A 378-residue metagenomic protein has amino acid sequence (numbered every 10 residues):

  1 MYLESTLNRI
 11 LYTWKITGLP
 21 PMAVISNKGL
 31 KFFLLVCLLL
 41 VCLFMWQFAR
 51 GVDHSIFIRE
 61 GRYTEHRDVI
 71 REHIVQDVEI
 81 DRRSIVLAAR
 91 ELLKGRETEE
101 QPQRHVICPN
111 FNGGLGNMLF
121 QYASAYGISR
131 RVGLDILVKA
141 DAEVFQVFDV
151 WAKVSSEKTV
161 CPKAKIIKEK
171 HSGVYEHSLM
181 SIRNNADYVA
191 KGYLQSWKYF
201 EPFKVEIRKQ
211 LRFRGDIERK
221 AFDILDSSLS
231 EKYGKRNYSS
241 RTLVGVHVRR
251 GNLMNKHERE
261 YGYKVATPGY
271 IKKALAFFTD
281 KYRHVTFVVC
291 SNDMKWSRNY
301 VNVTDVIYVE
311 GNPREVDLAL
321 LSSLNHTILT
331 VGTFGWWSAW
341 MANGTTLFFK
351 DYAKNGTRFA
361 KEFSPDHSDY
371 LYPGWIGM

Functional and structural regions predicted by a protein language model:
Y2-D68: N-terminal signal-anchor transmembrane helix specifying type II single-pass membrane topology of secretory-pathway
A23, C42, W46, S55-C108: Extracellular/lumenal mucin-like low-complexity stalks
K31-V41, W46, T357-M378: Leloir-type glycosyltransferase catalytic cores
D77-H105, D141-Y282, L371-G374, M378: Secretory-pathway luminal glycosyltransferase catalytic domains
F111-F120: A short, glycine/small-residue-rich beta-strand->loop->alpha-helix junction that serves as a flexible
G113-G114, D141-Q146, Q195, R249-L253 (+5 more regions): Short, solvent-exposed loop/turn segments at secondary-structure junctions
R130-D141, M341-Y370: Gly/Pro- and small hydrophobic-enriched strand-loop and loop-to-helix capping segments that sit at the rims
K272, A276-K350, G356: Donor-binding and catalytic core of enzymes assembling or modifying cell-surface/extracellular glycoconjugates
